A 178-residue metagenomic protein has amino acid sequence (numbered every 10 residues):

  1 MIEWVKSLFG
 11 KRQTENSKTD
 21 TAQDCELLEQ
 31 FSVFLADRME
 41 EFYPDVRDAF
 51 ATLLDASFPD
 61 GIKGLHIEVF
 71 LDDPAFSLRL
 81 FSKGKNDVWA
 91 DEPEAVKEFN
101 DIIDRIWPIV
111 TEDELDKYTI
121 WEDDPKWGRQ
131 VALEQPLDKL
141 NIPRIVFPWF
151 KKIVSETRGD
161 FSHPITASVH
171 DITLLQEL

Functional and structural regions predicted by a protein language model:
I2-K6, S17-D37, A56-F58, V131-L178: Acidic, proline/glycine-rich low-complexity IDRs
E3-W4, A22, G64-H66, E94 (+1 more regions): N-terminal functional modules and adjacent low-complexity/disordered segments of proteins
A36-L53: A short beta-strand-loop element at or near the start of a globular domain
A51-P93: Amphipathic, interaction-prone secondary-structure segments
F76-A132, A167, L174-L178: Intrinsically disordered, low-complexity regulatory segments enriched in Ser/Thr/Pro and charged residues
